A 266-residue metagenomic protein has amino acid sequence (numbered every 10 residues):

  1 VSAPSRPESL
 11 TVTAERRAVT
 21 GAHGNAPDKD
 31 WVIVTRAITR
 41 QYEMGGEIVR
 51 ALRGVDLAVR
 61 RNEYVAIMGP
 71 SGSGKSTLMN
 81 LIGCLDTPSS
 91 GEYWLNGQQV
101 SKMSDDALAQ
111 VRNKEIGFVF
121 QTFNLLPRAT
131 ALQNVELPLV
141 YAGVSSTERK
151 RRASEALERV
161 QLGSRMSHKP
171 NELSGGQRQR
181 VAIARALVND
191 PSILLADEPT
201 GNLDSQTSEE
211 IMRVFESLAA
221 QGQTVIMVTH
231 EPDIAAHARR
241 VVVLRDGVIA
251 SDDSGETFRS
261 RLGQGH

Functional and structural regions predicted by a protein language model:
S2-K29: Pre-NBD coupling/linker segments of ABC/ABC-like ATPases
K29-I249: ABC family nucleotide-binding domain
V248-H266: Conserved beta-strand-loop-alpha-helix hinge in the C-terminal portion of ABC ATPase nucleotide-binding domains
